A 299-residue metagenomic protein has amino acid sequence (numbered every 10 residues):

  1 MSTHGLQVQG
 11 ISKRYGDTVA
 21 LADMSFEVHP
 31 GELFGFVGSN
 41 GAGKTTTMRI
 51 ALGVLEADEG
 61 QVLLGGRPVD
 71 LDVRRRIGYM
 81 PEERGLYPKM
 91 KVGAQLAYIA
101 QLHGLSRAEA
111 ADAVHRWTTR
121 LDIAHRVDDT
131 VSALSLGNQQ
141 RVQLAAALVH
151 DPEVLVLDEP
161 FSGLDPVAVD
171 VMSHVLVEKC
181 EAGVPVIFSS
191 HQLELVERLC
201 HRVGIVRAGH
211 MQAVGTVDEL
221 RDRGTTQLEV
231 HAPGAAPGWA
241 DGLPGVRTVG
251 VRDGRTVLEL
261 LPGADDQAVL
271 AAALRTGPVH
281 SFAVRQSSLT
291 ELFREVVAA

Functional and structural regions predicted by a protein language model:
T3, L261-A299: C-terminal coupling/interaction segments
T3-L6, K13-R207, A213: ABC transporter nucleotide-binding domains
Q9, H231, A283-R285: Solvent-exposed beta-strand sheet faces enriched in polar/charged residues
D70, G93, L193, C200 (+3 more regions): Alpha-helix N-cap/helix-start and coil->helix boundary motif
V73, R221-G224, V296-V297: Short, flexible helix/strand-to-coil boundary loops that buttress conserved ligand/catalytic motifs in alpha/beta
R84, P244-R247, G277: Structural motif
V171-L260: ABC transporter nucleotide-binding domain
